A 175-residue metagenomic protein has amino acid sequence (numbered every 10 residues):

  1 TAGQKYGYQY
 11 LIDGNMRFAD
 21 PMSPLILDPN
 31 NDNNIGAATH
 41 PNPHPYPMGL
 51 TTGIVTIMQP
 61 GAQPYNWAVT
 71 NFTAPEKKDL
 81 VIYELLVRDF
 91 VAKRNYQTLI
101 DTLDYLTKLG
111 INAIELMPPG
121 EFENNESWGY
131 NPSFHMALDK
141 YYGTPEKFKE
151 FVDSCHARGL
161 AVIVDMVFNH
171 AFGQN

Functional and structural regions predicted by a protein language model:
A2-L80: The feature marks proteins involved in alpha-glucan
M22-P41, E126-L138, H170-N175: Aromatic- and acidic-residue-enriched segments that line the glycan-binding/catalytic groove of carbohydrate-active
A74-F90, N131: N-terminal small/glycine-rich loop or linker at the start of catalytic domains across soluble metabolic enzymes
V81-L85, I114-L116, V162-V164: Hydrophobic faces of well-ordered beta-strands that scaffold small-molecule active sites in alpha/beta enzyme cores
L86-V91, G120, D139, F168: Short, flexible loop/turn elements at secondary-structure junctions
K93-L106: Short, acidic/polar
D101, E150-D153: Alpha-helical scaffolding segments of alpha/beta enzyme cores, especially the outer helices of TIM-barrel or partial
Y105-K147, L160, A171-F172: Aromatic-lined carbohydrate-binding/catalytic grooves of carbohydrate-active enzymes
